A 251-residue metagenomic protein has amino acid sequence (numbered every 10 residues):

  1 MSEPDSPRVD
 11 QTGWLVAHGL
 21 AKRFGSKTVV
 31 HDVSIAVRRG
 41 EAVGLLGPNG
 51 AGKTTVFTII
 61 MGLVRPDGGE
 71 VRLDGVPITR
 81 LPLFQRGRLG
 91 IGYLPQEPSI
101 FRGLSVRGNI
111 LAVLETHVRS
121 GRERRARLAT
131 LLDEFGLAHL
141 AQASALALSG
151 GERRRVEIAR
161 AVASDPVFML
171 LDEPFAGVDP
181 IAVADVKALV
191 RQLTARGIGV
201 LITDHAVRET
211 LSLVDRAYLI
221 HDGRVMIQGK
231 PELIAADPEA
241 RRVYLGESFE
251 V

Functional and structural regions predicted by a protein language model:
L46-P48: The feature captures the beta-strand-to-loop junction immediately N-terminal to the Walker
M61: Helix-to-loop junction immediately C-terminal to a conserved catalytic motif
P77-E97, R102, G121-R125, P231-E239: ABC ATPase NBD coupling module
R122-L140, K187-R191: Conserved ABC ATPase "signature" region
S144-L148, E152: Conserved ABC ATPase signature
M169-E173: Catalytic Walker B motif of ABC-type/P-loop ATPase nucleotide-binding domains
